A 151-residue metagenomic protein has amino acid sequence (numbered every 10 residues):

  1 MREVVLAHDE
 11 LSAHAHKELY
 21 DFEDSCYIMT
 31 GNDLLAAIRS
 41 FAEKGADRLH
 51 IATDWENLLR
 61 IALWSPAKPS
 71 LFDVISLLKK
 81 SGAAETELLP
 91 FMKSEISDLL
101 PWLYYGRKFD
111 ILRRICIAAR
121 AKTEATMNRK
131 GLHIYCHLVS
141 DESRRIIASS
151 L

Functional and structural regions predicted by a protein language model:
M1-S81: Conserved mixed alpha/beta catalytic, RNA-binding, or beta-rich assembly cores of soluble enzyme, regulatory
L11-E23, R60-L63, E87-L112, H137-R144: Glycine-rich phosphate/diphosphate-binding loops and the adjacent beta-loop-alpha structural elements that coordinate
T30, K80-S81, T86-L88, Y135-H137: A generic structural motif
N32-E43, I111-M127: A short, acidic, amphipathic alpha-helical segment used as a generic capping/interface helix at domain edges
D47, A84, R129-H133: Short coil/loop linkers at secondary-structure junctions
L71-K80, T86-P90, I111-I115: Long, C-terminal-biased catalytic regions of enzyme "large/alpha" subunits
L77, W102, K122, T126: Residues that form generic nucleotide/phosphate-binding pockets
C116-L151: Extended hydrophobic packing segments that form well-structured cores
